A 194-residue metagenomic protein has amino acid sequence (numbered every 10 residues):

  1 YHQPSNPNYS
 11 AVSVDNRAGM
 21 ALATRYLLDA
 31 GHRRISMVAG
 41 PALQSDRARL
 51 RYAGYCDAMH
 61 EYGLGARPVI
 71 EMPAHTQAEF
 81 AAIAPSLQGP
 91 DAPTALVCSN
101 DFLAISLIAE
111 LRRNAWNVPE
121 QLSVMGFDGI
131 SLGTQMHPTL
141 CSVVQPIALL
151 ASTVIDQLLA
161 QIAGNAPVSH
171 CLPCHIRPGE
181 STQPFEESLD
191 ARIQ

Functional and structural regions predicted by a protein language model:
Y1-A18, L22, F102, D128-L140: Flexible loop/hinge segments that line or gate small-molecule binding clefts
H2, S13, A39, E71 (+2 more regions): Short beta-strand/turn micro-motifs composed of small residues that flank or help shape donor/cofactor-binding pockets
P7, A11-A18, D46, C98 (+3 more regions): Residues at secondary-structure transition points
R17-A21, R49, T76-Q77, D101 (+2 more regions): Non-membrane alpha-helical structural segments and their capping/turn regions in soluble enzymes
A23-Y62, H170-T182: An alpha-beta-alpha
A30, A66-R67, F80-I193: Flexible loop/turn connectors
L43-Q44, H75, L103, L132: Glycine-/small-residue-rich active-site loops that bind phosphorylated ligands and cofactors
P68-Q77: Short beta->alpha junction loops
